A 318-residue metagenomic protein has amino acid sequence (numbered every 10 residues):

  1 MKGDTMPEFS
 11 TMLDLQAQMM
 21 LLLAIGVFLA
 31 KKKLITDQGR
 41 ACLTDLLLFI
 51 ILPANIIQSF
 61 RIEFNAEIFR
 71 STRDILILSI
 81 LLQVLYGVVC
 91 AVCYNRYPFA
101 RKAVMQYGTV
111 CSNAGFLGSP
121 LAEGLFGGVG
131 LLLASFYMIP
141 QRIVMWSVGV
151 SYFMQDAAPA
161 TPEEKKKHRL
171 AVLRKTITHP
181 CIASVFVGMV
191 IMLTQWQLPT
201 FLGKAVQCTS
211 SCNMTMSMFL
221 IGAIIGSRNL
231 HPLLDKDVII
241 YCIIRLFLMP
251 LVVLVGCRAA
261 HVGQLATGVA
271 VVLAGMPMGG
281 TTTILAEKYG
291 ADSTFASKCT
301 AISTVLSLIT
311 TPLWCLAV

Functional and structural regions predicted by a protein language model:
M1-V318: Alpha-helical transmembrane segments of multi-pass small-molecule/ion transporters
